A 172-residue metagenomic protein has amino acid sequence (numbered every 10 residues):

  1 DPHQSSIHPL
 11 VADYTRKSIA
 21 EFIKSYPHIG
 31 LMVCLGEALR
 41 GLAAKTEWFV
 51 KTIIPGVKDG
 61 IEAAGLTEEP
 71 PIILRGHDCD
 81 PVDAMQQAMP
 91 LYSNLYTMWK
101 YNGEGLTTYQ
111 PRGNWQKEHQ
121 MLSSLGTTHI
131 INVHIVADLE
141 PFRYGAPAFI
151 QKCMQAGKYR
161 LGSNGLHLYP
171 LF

Functional and structural regions predicted by a protein language model:
P2-F172: Catalytic-core regions of glycoside hydrolase
